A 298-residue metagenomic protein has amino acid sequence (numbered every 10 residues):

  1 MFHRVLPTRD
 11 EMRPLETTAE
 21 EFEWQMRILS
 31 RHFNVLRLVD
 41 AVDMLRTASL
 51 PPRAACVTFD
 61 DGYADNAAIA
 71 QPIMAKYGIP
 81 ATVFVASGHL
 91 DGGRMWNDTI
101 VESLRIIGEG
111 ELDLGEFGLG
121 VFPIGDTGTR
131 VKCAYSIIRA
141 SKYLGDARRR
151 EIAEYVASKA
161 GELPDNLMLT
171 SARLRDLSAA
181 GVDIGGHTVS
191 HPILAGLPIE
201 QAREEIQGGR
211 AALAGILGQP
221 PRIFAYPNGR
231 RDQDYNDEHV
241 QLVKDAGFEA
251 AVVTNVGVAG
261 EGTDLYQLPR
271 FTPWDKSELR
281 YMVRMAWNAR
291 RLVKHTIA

Functional and structural regions predicted by a protein language model:
M1-T58, D65, W96-R105, E109-L114 (+3 more regions): C-terminal active-site subregion of NodB/CE4 polysaccharide deacetylases
Q25, A70, T170-R173, H239: Residues within well-ordered alpha-helices
L50-P51, Y63, A68-F84, I138-E162 (+4 more regions): CE4/NodB-like, metal-dependent polysaccharide N-deacetylase domain that modifies extracellular/periplasmic N-acetylated
V57-R105: Gly/lys/ser-thr-rich phosphate-binding loops in alpha/beta enzymes that coordinate phosphoanhydride or phosphate groups
G78-D91, G125-R139, D232-E238, E261-K276 (+1 more regions): Short secondary-structure transition/capping segments
L90, S190-P192: Short, catalytically relevant binding-site loops at active-site mouths
D91-D183: Extended, charge-rich helix/loop segments that form flexible, surface "patches" used to engage negatively charged
